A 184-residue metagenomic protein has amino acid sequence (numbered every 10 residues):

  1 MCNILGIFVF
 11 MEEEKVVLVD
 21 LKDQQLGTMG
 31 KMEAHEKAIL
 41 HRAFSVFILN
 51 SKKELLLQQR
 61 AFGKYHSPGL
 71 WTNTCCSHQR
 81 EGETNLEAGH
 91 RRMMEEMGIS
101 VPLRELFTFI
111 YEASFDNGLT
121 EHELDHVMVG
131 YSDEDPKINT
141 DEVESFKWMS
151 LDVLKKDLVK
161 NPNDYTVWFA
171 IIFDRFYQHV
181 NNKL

Functional and structural regions predicted by a protein language model:
F10, M32, G69, I110-E112 (+1 more regions): Nudix hydrolase/Nudix homology domain
M11-S45, S51: Acidic, metal-coordinating catalytic segment for phosphate/diphosphate chemistry, firing primarily on the Nudix
E33-F44, S51-R91, E95: Conserved Nudix-box catalytic region and its N-terminal flanking loop in Nudix hydrolases and closely related
V46, C75, E105, H126-M128: A structural signal for short, well-ordered beta-strand segments
I99-T108: A short coil-to-beta-strand element that immediately follows conserved catalytic motifs
